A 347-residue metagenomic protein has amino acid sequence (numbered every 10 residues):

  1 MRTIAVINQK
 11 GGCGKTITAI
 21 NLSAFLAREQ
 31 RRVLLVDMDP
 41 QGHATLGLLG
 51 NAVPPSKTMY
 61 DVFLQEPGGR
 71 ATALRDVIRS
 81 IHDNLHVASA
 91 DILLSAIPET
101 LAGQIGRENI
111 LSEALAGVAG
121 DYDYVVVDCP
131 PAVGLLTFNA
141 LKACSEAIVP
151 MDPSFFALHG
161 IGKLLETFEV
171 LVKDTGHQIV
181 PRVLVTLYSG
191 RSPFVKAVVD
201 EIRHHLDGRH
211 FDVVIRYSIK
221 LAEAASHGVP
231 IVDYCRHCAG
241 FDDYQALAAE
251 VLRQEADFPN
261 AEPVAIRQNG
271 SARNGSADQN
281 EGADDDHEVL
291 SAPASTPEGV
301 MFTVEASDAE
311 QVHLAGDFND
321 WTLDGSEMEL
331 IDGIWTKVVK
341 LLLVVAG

Functional and structural regions predicted by a protein language model:
M1-S291: P-loop NTP-binding core
P293-V345: Aromatic-rich carbohydrate-binding modules that target alpha-glucans
